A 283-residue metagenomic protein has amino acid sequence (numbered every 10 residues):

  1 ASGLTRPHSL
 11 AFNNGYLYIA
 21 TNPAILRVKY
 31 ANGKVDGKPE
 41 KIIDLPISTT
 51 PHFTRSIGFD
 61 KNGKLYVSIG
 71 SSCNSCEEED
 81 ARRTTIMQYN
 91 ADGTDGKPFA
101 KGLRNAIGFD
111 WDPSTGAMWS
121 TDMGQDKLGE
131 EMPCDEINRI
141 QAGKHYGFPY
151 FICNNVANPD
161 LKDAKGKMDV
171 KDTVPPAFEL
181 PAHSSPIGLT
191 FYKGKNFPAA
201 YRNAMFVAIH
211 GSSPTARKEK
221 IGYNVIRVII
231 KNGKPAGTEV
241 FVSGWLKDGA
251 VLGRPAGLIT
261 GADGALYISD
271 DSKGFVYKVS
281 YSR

Functional and structural regions predicted by a protein language model:
A1-L17: Blade-loop segments of beta-propeller domains
S2-L4, L45, T49-F53, E79-R82 (+3 more regions): Conserved loop/turn at the beginning of each blade in beta-propeller domains
A11, N22-K61, S68-S72, D95 (+1 more regions): Asp-box/WD-like beta-propeller blade repeats and closely related beta-sheet repeat scaffolds
Y16, A24-L26, T85-M87, E136 (+2 more regions): A short loop-to-beta-strand structural motif that recurs across blades of beta-propeller domains
A20-T21, V35, N74-T84, G129-P133 (+2 more regions): Short, solvent-exposed loop/turn segments at conserved positions within beta-propeller repeat blades
T54, S71-N74, Q88-T94, R104-N105 (+4 more regions): Beta-propeller domain segments
I259-R283: Blade-level signature of beta-propeller repeat domains, shared across WD40, Kelch, NHL, RCC1 and BNR/Asp-box propellers
